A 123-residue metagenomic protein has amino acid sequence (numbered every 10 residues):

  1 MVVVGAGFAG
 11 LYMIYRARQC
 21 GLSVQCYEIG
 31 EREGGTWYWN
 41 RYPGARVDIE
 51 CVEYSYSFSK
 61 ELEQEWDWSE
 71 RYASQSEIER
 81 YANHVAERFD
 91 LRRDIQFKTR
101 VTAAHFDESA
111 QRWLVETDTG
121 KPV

Functional and structural regions predicted by a protein language model:
M1-C26: N-terminal Rossmann-like FAD-binding beta1-loop-alpha1 element of flavoenzymes
G10, E33, A104: Flexible, glycine-rich phosphate/dinucleotide-binding loops and adjacent beta-alpha linkers at cofactor/substrate
G10, G30, Q75-E79: A structural signal for well-ordered alpha-helical scaffolds and beta->alpha junctions
R18-P43: Glycine-rich FAD pyrophosphate-binding loop
G35, Y54, T102: Glycine-centered loop/turn positions within well-structured domains that cap or flank conserved ligand/cofactor-binding
Y38-Y81: Glycine-rich active-site loop/strand segments that organize a redox cofactor
W68-V123: Feature captures the FAD/FMN-dependent oxidoreductase FAD-binding
